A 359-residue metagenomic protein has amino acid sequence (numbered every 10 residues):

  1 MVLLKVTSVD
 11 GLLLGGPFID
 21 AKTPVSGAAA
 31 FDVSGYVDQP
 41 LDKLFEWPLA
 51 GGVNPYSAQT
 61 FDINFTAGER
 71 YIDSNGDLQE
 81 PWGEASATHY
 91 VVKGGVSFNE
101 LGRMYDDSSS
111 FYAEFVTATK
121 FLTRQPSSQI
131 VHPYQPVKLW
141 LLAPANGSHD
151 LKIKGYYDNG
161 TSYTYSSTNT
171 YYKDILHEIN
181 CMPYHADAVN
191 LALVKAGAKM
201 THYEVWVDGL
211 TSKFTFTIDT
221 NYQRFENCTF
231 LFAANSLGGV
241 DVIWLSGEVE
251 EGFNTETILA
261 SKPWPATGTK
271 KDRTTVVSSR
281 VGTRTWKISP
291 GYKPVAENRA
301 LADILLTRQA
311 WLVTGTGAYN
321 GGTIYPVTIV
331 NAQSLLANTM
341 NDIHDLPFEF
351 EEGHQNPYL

Functional and structural regions predicted by a protein language model:
M1-Y222: Preference for solvent-exposed, low-hydrophobicity sequence contexts
G51-A58, K138-P144, Y156, S162 (+4 more regions): Extracellular/virion structural assembly segments
